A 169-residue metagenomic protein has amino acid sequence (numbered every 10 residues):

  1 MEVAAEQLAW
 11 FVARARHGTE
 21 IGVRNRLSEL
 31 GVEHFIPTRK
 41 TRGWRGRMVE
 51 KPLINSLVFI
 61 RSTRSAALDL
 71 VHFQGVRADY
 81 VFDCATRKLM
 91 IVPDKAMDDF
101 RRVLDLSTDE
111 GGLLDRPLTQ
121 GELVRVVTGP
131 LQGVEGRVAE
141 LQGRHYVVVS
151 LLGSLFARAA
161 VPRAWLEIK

Functional and structural regions predicted by a protein language model:
M1-L123, A139, V148-K169: Acidic-enriched and Gly/Ser
Q120, V127-V134: Short coil-to-beta-strand transition motifs
G133-L141: Short beta-strand-centered aromatic/proline hotspots
H145: Glycine-centered loop/turn positions within well-structured domains that cap or flank conserved ligand/cofactor-binding
